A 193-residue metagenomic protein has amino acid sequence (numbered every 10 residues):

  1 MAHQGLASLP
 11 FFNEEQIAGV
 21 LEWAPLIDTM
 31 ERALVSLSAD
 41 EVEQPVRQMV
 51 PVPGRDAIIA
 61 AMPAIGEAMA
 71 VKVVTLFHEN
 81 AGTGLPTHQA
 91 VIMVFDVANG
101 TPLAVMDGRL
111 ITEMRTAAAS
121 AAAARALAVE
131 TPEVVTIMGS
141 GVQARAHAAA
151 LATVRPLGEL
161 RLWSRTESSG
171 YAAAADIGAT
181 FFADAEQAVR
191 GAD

Functional and structural regions predicted by a protein language model:
M1-E113, A121, T131: N-terminal ligand-binding/catalytic initiation module
L127-V134, P156, R190-G191: Short helix-loop-beta connector
S140-G141: Glycine-rich Rossmann-fold phosphate-binding loop(s) that bind the pyrophosphate of adenine dinucleotide cofactors
A144-R145: N-terminal Rossmann-fold NAD(P) dinucleotide-binding loop
T153-I177: NAD(P)-binding Rossmann-fold cofactor-contacting core
G178-A192: Short acidic low-complexity segments
